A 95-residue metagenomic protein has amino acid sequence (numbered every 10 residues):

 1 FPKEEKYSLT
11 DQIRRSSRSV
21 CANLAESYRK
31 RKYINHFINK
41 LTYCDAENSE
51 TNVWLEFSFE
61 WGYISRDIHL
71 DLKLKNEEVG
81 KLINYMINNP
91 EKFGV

Functional and structural regions predicted by a protein language model:
F1-V95: Amphipathic alpha-helical assembly/interaction segments
